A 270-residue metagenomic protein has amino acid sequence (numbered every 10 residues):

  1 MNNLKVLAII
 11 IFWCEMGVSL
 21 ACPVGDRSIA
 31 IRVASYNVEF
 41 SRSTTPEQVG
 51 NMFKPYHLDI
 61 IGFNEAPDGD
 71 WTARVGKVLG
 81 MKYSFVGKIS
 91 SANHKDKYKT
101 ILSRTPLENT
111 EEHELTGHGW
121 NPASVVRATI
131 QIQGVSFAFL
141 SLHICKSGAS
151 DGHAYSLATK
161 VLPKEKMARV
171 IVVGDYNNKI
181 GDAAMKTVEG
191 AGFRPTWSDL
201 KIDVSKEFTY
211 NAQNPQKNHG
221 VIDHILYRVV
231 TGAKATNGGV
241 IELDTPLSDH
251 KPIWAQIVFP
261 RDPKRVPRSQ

Functional and structural regions predicted by a protein language model:
N2-V6, C14-V78, S91, D96 (+2 more regions): N-terminal, active-site-proximal structural segment of metallo-dependent hydrolase catalytic domains
C22-P23, E112-H113, L162-V170, N178-Q270: Metal-dependent phosphoester-hydrolase catalytic domains
G25-S28, P55, K77-V78, A92-K95 (+6 more regions): Extracellular/periplasmic catalytic domains that process cell-envelope and extracellular macromolecules
I29-V38, V49-A73, A128, F139-L142 (+4 more regions): Active-site beta-strand/loop signature of hydrolases that rely on acidic residues for catalysis
A30-P46, G87-H94, E111-G119, C145-A149 (+1 more regions): Acidic/histidine-rich helix-loop elements that form or flank divalent-metal/phosphate-binding sites at the catalytic
N64-A138, I144, G232, N237: Structured beta-strand-rich core segments of catalytic domains in phosphoester-bond hydrolases
A149-L162, P215: Alpha-helical scaffold elements lining the catalytic groove of polysaccharide deacetylases
